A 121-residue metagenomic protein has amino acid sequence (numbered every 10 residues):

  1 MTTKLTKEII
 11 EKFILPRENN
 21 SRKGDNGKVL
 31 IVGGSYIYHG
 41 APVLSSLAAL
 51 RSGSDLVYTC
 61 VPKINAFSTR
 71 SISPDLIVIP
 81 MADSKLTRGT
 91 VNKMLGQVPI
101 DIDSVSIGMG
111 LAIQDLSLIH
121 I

Functional and structural regions predicted by a protein language model:
M1-I119: Small-residue (G/A/S/T)-rich helix-start motifs and N-terminal tracts that mark the onset
